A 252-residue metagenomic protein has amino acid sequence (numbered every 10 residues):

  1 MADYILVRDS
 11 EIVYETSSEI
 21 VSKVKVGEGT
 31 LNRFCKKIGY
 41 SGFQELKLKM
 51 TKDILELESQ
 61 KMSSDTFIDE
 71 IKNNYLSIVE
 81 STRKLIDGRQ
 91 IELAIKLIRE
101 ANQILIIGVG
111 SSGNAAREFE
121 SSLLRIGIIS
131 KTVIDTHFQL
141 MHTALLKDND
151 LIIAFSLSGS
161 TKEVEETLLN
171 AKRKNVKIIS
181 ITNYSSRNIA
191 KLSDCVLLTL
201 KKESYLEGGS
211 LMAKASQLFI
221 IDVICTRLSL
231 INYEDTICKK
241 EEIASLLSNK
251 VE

Functional and structural regions predicted by a protein language model:
Y4, K49, D53, L97 (+1 more regions): Short acidic/histidine-centered micro-motifs embedded in hydrophobic/aromatic stretches that mark compact functional
I5-E11, S77, R83-R125: N-terminal active-site beta-alpha-beta segment that forms phosphate/nucleotide-binding and substrate-recognition loops
V7-Y14, S18-L93: HTH-adjacent hinge/linker in prokaryotic transcriptional regulators
R99-F219, V223-Y233: Glycine-rich phosphate-binding loops that contact phosphosugars or nucleotide phosphates
E234-E252: A short, charged, Gly/Pro-tolerant segment at domain boundaries
